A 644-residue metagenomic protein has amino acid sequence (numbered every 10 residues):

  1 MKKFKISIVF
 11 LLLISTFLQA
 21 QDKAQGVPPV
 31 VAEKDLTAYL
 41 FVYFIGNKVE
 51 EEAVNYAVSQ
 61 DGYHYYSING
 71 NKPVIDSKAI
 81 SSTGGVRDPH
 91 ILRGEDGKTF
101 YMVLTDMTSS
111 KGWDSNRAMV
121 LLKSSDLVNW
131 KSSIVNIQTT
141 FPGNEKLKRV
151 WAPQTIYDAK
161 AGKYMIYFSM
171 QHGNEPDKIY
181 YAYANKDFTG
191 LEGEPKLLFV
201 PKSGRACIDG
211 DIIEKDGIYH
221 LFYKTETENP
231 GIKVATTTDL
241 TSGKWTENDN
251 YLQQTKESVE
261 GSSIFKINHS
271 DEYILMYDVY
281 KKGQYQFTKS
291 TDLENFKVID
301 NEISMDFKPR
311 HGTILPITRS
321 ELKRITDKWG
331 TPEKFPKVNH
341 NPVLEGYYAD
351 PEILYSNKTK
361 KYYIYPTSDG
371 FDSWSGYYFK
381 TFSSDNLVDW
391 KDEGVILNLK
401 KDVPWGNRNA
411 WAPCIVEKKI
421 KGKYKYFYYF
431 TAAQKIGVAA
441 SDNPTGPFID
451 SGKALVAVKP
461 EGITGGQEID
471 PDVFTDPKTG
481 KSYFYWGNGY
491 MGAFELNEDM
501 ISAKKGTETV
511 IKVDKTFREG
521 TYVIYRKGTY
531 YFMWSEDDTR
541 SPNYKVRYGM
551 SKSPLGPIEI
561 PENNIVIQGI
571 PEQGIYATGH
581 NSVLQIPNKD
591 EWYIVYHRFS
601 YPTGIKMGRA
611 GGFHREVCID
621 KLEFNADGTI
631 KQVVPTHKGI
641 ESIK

Functional and structural regions predicted by a protein language model:
M1-G26: Bacterial Sec-dependent N-terminal signal peptides
Q21-K644: Carbohydrate-active catalytic/glycan-binding domains of CAZyme proteins, especially the secreted or lumenal ectodomains
